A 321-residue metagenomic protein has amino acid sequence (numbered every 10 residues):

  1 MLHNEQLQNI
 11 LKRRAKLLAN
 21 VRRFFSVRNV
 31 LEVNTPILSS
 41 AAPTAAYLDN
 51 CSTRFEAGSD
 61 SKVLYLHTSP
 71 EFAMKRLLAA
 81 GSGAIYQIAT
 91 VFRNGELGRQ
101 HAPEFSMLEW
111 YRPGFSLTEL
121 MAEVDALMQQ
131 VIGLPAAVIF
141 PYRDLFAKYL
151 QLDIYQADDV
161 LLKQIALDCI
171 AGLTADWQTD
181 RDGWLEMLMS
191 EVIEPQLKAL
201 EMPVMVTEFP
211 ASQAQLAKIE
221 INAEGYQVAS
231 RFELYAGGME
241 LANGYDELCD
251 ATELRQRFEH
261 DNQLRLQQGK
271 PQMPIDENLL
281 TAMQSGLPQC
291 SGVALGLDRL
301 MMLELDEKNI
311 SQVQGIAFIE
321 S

Functional and structural regions predicted by a protein language model:
M1, L17, V21, Y226-T252: Polybasic, low-complexity association/targeting segments
M1-E119, A166-L167, M302: Class II aminoacyl-tRNA synthetase-like tRNA-binding/catalytic domains
S39, T44-L48, G237-K270: Active-site-proximal helix-loop elements at catalytic-domain edges
E71-A73, V91-R93, R112-F115, A211-Q213 (+6 more regions): Short, glycine-/Ser/Thr-/acidic-enriched flexible segments
M121-V131: Short amphipathic C-terminal alpha-helix that caps PH/PH-like domains
Q130-L241, H260-L287: Metal-assisted phosphate- and nucleotidyl-transfer catalytic regions
V206, G244, G296: Hydrophobic, well-ordered secondary-structure elements that form the walls of internal hydrophobic environments
T252-S321: Active-site pocket scaffolds in enzymes
